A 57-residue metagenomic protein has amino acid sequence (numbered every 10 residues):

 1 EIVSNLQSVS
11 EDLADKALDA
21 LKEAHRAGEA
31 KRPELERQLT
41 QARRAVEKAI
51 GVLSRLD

Functional and structural regions predicted by a protein language model:
E1-K16: N-terminal acidic leader/helix
A14-L21, I50: Extended amphipathic alpha-helical scaffold segments
H25-R55: Short, charge-rich amphipathic interface segments used for partner binding and complex assembly
